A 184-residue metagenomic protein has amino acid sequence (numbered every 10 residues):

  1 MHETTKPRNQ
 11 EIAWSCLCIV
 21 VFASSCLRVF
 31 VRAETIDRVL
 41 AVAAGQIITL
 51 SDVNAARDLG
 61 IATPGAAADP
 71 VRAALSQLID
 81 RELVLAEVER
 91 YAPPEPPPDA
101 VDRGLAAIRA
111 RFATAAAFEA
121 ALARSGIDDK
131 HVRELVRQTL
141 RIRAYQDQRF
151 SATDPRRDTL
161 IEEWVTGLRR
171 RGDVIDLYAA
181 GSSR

Functional and structural regions predicted by a protein language model:
T4-V20, S24-F30: Intrinsically disordered, low-complexity proline-rich regions
S25, V88, W164-L168: A generic structural signal for nonpolar/aromatic side chains embedded in well-ordered alpha-helices
R32-T139, R143: N-terminal targeting/tethering segments
R103, E119, R141-R184: A C-terminal, polar beta->alpha supersecondary segment
